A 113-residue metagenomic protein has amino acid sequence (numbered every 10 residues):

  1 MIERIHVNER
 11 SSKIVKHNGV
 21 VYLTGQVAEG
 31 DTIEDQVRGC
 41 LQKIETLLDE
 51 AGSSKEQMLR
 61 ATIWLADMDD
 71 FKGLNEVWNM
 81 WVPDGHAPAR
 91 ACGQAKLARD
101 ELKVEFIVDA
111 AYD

Functional and structural regions predicted by a protein language model:
M1-L59, L65-D113: N-terminal presequence-like segments and the immediate start of the first folded domain
